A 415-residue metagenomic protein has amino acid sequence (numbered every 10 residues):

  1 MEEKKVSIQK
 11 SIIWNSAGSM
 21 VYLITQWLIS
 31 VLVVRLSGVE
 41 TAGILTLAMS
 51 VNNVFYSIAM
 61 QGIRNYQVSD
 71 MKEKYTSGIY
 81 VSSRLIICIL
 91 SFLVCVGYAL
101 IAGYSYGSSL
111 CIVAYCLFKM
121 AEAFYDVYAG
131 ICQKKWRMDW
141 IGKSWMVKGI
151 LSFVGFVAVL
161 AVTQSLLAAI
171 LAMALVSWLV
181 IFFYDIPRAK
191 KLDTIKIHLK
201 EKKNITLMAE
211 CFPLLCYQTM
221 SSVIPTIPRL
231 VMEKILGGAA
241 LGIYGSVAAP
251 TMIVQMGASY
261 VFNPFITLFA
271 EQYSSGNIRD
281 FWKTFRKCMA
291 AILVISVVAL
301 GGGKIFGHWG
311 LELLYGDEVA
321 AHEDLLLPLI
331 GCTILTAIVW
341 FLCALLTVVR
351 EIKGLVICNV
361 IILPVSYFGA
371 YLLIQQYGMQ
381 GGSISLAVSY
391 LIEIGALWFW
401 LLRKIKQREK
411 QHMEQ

Functional and structural regions predicted by a protein language model:
M1-K4, I8, D139-S144, L166-A168 (+3 more regions): Interhelical loop/hinge segments that connect adjacent transmembrane helices in multipass membrane
K5-Q9, I63-Y75, A121-M146, G331-C358: Membrane-interface junctions at transmembrane-helix termini in multi-pass inner-membrane proteins
V6-Y22, A48, V54-L100, L110 (+1 more regions): Membrane-water interface segments that mark the loop-to-transmembrane alpha-helix transition
S11-Q26, S30, K148, S152 (+5 more regions): Transmembrane helical elements of multi-pass membrane transporters/channels
Q26, Y56-Y75, K134, V247 (+2 more regions): Helix-loop junctions and terminal segments of transmembrane helices in multi-pass membrane transport/translocation
S37-A42, A99-Y115, K304-I334: Interfacial segments at transmembrane-helix termini and the short loops linking adjacent helices
A42-T46, I112, G238-A249, E323-L326: Small-residue hotspots at the loop-to-helix junctions and early N-terminal turns of transmembrane alpha-helices
S109-C116, K143-L192, T206, A248-T251 (+2 more regions): Hydrophobic alpha-helical transmembrane segments
